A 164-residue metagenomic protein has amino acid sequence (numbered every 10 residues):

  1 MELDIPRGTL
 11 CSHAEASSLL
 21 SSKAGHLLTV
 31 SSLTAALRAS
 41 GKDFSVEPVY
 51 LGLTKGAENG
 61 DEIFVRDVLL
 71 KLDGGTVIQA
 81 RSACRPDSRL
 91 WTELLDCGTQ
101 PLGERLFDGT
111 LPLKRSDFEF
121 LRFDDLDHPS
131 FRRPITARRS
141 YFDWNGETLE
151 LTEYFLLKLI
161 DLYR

Functional and structural regions predicted by a protein language model:
M1-R164: N-terminal domain-onset segments
